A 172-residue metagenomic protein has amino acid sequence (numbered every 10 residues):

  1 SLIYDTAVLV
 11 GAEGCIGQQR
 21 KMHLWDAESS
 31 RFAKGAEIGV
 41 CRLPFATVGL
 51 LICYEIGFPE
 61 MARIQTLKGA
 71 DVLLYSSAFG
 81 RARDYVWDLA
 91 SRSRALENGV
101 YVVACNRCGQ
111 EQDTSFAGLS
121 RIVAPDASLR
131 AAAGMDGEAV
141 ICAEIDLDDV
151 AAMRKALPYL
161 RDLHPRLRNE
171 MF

Functional and structural regions predicted by a protein language model:
S1-K68, G80-L89, F116, A152-L157: Active-site catalytic loop in hydrolytic enzyme cores
T6, Q18-R20, Y75, A132-G134 (+1 more regions): Residue-level detector of high-confidence beta-strand sites
G14-G17, A33-K34, R42-F45, T66 (+6 more regions): Glycine-rich loops and low-complexity Gly/Arg-rich segments that provide flexible linkers or classic glycine-based
V40, R107-F172: C-terminal beta-strand edge segments of enzyme domains
G57-A139: CN hydrolase (nitrilase-like) catalytic-core segments centered on the catalytic cysteine and neighboring Lys/Glu
